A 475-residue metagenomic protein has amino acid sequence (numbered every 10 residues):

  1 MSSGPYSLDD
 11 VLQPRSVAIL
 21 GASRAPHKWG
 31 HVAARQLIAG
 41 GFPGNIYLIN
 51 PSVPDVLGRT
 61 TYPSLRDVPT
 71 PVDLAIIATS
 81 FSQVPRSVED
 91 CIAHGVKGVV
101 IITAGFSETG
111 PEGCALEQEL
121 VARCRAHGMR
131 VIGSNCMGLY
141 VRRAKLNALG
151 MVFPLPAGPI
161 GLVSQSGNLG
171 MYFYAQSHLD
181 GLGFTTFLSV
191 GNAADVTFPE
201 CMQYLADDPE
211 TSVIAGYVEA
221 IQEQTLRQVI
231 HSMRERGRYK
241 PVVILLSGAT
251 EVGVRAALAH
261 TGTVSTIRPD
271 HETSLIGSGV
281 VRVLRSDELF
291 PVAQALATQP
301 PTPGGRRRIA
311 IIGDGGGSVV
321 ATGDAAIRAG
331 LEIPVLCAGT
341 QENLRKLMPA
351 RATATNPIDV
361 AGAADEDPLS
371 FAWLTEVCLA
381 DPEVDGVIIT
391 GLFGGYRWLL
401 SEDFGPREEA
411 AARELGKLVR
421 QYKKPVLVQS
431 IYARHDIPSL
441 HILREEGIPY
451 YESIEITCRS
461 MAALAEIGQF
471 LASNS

Functional and structural regions predicted by a protein language model:
M1-S475: Catalytic-core regions of core metabolic enzymes, especially those transforming organic acids/acyl-group intermediates
